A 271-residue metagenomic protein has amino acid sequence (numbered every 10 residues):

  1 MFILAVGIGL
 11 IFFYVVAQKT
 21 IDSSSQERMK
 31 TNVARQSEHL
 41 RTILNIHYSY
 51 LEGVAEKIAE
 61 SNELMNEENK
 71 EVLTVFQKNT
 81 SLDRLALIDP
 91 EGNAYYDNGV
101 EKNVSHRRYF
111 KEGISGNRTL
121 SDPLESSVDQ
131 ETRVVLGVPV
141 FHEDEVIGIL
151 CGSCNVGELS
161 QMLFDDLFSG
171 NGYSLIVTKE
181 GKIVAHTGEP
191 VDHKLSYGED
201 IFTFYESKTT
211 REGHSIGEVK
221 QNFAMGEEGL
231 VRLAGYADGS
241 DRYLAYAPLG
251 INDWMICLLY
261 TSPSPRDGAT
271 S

Functional and structural regions predicted by a protein language model:
M1-K19, S23: Extreme N-terminal signal-anchor transmembrane helix of membrane signaling/transducer proteins, especially in bacteria
Q26, K30, Y48, E52 (+3 more regions): Short amphipathic alpha-helical segments
A34-R35, H39-K70, L87-N98, F202-T203: Extracellular/periplasmic ligand-binding regions of membrane signal-transduction receptors
R41, I58-N62, L73-S81, L163-S169 (+1 more regions): Short regulatory alpha-helical segment in sensory/regulatory domains of signaling proteins that mediates
N79-S81, L85, P90-D166, G170-Y173 (+1 more regions): Extracytoplasmic/periplasmic ligand-binding sensor regions of membrane-associated signaling proteins
G152, I256-L258: Sensory beta-strand/linker motifs that couple input domains to effectors
E158-N252: Intrinsic low-complexity, intrinsically disordered coil/linker regions enriched in small/polar and charged residues
T261-P265: Conserved small/polar residues in nucleotide/adenosyl-binding loops
